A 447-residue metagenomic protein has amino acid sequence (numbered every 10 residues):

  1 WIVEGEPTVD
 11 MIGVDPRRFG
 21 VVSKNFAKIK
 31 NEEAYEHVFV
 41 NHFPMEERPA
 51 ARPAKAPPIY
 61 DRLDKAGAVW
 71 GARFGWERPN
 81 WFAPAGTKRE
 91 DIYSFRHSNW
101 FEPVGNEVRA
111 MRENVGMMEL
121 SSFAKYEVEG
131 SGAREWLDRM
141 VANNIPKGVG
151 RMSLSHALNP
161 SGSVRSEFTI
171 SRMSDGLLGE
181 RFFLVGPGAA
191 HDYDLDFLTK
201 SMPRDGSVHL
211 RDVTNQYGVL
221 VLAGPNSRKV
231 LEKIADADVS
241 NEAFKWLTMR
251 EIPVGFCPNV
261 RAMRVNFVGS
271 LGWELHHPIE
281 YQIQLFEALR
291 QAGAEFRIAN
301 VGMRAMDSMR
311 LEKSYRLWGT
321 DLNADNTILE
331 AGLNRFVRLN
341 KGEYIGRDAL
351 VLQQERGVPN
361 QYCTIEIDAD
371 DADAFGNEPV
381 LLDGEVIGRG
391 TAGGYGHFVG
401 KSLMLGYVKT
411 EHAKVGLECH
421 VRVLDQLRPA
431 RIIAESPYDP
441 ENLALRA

Functional and structural regions predicted by a protein language model:
I2-A447: Glycine/proline-enriched, intrinsically flexible loops and inter-domain linkers
